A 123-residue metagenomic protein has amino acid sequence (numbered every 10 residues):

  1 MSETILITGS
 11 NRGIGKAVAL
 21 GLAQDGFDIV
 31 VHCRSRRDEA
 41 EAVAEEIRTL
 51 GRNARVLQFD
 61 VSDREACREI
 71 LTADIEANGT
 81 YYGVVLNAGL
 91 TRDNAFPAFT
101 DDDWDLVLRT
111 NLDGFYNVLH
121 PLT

Functional and structural regions predicted by a protein language model:
T4-I7, Y81-V85: Conserved hydrophobic beta-strands of the Rossmann-like cofactor-binding core in SDR/related NAD(P)H-dependent
N11-R12: Conserved glycine-rich cofactor-binding loop
F27-E41: Conserved glycine-rich Rossmann-like NAD(P)H-binding loop of the short-chain dehydrogenase/reductase
R37, Q58-I70, D101: The beta1-alpha1 cofactor-binding region of Rossmann-like NAD(H)/NADP(H)-dependent oxidoreductases
N87-R92: Conserved NAD(P)H cofactor-binding loop of Rossmann-fold oxidoreductase domains
A95-F96, T100-L108: Substrate-binding pocket helix/loop in short-chain dehydrogenase/reductase
L119-H120: A short, exposed helix-loop element centered on a Lys and neighboring polar residues
